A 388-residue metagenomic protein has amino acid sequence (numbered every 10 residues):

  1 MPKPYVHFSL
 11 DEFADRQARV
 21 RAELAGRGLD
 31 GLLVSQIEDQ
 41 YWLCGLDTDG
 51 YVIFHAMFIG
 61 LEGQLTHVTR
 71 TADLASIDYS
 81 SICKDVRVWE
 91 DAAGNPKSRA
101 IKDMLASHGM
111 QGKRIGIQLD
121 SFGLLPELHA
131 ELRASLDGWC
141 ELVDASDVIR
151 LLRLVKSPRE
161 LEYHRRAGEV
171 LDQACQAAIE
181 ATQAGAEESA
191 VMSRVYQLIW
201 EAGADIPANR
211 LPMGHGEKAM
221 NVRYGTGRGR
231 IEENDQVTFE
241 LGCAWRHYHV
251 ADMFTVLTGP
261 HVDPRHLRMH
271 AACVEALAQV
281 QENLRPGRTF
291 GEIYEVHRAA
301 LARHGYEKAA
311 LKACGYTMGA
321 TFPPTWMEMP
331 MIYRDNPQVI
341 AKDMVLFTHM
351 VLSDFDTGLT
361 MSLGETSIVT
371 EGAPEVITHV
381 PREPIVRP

Functional and structural regions predicted by a protein language model:
M1-P388: Active-site neighborhoods and metal-handling regions in enzymes and metal-associated proteins
